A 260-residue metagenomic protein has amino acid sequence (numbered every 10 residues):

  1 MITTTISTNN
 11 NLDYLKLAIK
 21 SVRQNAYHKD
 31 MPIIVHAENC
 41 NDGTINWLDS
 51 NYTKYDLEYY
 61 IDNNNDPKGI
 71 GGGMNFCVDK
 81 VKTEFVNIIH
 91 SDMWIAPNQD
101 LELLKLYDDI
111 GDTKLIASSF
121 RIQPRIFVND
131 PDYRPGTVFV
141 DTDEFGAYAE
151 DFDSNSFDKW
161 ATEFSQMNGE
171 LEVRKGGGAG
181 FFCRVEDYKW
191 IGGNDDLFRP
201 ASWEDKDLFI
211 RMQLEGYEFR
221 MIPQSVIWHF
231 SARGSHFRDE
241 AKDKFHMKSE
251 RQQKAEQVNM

Functional and structural regions predicted by a protein language model:
K20-D30: Short, acidic, metal-binding catalytic loop of nucleotide-sugar glycosyltransferases
A37-N46, N64: A conserved acidic beta->alpha catalytic loop
G43, M93-L106: Acidic donor-binding/catalytic loop of UDP-sugar-dependent glycosyltransferases, especially processive GT2
N64-V81: Glycine-rich, basic loop-to-helix element that forms the pyrophosphate-binding segment of sugar-nucleotide handling
V86: Short aromatic/hydrophobic "clamp" motif used to bind/position activated sugar donors
A117-V138: Short beta-strand-to-loop element that shapes/binds the nucleotide-sugar donor at the catalytic cleft/hinge
A147-S154, K159-C183: A recurrent flexible, glycine/aromatic-enriched loop bordering the glycosyltransferase active site that acts as
R174-G178, K189-M221, S225-W228: Donor nucleotide-sugar recognition loop
